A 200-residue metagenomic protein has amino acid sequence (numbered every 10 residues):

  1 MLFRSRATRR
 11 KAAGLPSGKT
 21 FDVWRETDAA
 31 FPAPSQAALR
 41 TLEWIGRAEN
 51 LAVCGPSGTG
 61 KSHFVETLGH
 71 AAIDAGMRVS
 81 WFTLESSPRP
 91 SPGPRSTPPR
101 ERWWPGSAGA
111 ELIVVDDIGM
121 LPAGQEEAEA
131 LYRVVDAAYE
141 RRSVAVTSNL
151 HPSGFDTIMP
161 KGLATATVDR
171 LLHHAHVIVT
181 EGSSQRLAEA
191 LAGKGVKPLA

Functional and structural regions predicted by a protein language model:
K19-R40: N-terminal pre-Walker A segment at the start of P-loop NTPase domains
W24, V65, T83: Conserved hydrophobic/aromatic pocket- or pore-lining residues that grip, position, or stack substrates in active sites
R40-A48: Phosphate-binding P-loop
A48-F64: Walker A/P-loop nucleotide-binding motif
T67, A71: Active-site signature of alpha/beta-hydrolase-fold catalytic machinery across serine- and Asp/Cys-nucleophile hydrolases
M77-F82, S86-L112, I118-A200: Replace "adjacent to P-loop NTPase cores in ATP/GTP-dependent enzymes" with "adjacent to NTP-binding cores
